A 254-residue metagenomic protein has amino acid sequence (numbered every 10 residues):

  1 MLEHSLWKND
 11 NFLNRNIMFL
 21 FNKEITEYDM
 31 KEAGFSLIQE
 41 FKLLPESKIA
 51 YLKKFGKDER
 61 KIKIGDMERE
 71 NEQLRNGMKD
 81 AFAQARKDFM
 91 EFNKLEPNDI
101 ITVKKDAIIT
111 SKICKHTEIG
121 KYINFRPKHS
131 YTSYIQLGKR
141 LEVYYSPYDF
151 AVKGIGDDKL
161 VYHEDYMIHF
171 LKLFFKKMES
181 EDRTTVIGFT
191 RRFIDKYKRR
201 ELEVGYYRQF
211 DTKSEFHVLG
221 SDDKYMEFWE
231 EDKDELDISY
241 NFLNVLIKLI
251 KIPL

Functional and structural regions predicted by a protein language model:
M1-K105, S111-K112: Helical catalytic core of nucleic-acid polymerases
R69-E72, I113-L254: C-terminal polymerase-core module
